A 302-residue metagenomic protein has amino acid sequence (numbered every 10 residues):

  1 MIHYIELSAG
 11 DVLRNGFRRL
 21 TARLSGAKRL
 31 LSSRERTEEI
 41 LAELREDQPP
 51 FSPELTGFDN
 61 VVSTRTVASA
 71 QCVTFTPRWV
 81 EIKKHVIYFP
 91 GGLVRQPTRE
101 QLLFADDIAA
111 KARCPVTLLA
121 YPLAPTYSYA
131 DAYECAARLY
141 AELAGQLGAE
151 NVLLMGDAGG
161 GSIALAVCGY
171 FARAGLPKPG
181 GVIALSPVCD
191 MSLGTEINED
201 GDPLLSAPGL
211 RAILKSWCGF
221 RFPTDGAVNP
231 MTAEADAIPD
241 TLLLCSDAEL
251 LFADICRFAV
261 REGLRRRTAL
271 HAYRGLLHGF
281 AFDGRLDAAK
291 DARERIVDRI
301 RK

Functional and structural regions predicted by a protein language model:
M1-R78: A glycine/proline-hinged amphipathic helix-loop "lid/cap" segment that gates access to hydrophobic ligand pockets
A68-V73, P77-K302: Alpha/beta-hydrolase superfamily serine-hydrolase fold, recognizing
